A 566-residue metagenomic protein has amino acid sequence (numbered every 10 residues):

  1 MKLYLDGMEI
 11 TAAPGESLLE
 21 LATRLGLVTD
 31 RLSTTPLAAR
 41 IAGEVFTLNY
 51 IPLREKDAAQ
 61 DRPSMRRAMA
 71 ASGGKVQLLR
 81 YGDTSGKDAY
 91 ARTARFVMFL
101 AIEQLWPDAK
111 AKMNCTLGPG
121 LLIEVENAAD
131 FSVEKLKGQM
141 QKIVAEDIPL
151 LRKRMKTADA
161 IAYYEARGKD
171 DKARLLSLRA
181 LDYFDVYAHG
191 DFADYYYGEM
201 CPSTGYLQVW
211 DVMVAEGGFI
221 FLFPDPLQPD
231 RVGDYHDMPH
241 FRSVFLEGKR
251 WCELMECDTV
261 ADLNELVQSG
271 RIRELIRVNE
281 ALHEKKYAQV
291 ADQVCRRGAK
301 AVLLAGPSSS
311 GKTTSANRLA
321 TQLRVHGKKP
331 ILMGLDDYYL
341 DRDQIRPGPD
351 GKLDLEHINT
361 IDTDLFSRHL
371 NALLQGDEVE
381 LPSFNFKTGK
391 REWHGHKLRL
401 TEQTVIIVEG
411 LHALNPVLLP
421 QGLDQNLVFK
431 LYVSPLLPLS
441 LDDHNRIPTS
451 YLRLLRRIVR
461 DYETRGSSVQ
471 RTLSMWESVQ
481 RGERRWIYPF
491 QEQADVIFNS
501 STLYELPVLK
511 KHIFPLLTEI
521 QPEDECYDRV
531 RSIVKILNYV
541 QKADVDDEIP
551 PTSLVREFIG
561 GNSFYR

Functional and structural regions predicted by a protein language model:
T35-A58, M65-A89, A101, K110-K285 (+2 more regions): Auxiliary tRNA-acceptor-end handling modules of aminoacyl-tRNA synthetases
G298, L419-R566: Conserved NTP phosphate-binding and transfer environment spanning the P-loop NTPase/kinase superfamily
V302-L304: Hydrophobic anchor at the beta1->P-loop junction of P-loop NTPases
K312: Conserved lysine of the Walker
S315, L319: Hydrophobic positions on the alpha1 helix immediately C-terminal to the Walker A/P-loop
T321-I331: Post-Walker A helix-loop "phosphate-sensing" segment adjacent to the P-loop in P-loop NTPases
I331-M333, L340, Q344-K387: Conserved nucleotide-sensing/catalytic segment adjacent to the nucleotide-binding pocket in NTP-handling enzymes
F366-N426, L473-F490: Glycine-rich phosphate-binding loop used to anchor ATP phosphates in small-molecule kinases, encompassing both
